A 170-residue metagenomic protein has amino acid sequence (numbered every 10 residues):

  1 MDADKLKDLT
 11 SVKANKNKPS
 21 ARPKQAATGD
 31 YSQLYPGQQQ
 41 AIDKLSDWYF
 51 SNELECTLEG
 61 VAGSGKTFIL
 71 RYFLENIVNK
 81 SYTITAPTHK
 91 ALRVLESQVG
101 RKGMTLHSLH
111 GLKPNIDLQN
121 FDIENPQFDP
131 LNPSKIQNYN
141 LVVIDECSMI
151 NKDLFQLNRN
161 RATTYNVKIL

Functional and structural regions predicted by a protein language model:
M1-L170: Conserved ATP-binding/catalytic motifs of P-loop helicase motor domains
